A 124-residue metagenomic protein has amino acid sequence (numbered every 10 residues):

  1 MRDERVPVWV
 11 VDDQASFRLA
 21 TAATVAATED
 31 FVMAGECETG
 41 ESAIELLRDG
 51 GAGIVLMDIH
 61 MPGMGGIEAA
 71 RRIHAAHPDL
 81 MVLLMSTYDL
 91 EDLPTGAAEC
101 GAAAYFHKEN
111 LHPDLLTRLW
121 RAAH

Functional and structural regions predicted by a protein language model:
M1-P7, D114-H124: Non-catalytic signal-transmission and effector/linker regions of two-component phosphorelay proteins
R2-F17, T21-V25, V55: Conserved acidic segment of CheY-like receiver
E36, V55, V82, Y105-F106: Two-component signal transduction core modules
E36-I54: Acidic, metal-coordinating helix/loop segments flanking the phosphotransfer/catalytic sites of two-component signaling
T39-S42, P62-A69: Acidic catalytic/metal-coordinating carboxylates
E45, I67-P78: Short amphipathic alpha-helix used as the core "switch/output" element in two-component signaling
E68, D89-F106, N110, D114-T117: Alpha4 helix (beta4-alpha4-beta5 surface) of REC/receiver domains from two-component response regulators
